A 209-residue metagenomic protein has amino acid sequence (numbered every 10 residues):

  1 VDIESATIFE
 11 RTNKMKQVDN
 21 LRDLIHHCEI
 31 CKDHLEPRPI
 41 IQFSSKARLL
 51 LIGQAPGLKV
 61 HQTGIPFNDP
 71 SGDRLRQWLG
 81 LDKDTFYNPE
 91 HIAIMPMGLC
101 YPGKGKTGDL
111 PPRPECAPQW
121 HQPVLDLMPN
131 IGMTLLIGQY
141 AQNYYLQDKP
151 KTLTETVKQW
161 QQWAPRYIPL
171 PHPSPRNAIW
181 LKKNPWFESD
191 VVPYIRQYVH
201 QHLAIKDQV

Functional and structural regions predicted by a protein language model:
V1-K14: Short, Lys/Arg-enriched N-terminal segments with co-localized hydrophobic residues within the first ~10-30 amino acids
T7-F9, K46, I205: Compositionally biased, intrinsically disordered low-complexity regions
R11-T12, D23, V209: Positively charged, low-complexity intrinsically disordered regions
M15-H200: A polyanion-binding, active-site-adjacent surface
Q197-V209: Generic C-terminal helix-cap and adjacent flexible tail
